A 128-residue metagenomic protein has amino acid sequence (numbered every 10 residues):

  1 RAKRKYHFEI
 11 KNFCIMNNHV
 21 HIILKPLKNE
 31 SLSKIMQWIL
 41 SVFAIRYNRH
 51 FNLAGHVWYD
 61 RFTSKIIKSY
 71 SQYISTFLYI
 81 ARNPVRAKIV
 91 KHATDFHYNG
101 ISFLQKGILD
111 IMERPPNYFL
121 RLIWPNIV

Functional and structural regions predicted by a protein language model:
R1-M16, P26-V128: Short Pro-Cys-Gly-centered "Cys-loop" motif that presents a nucleophilic cysteine in a tight turn
H19-H21: Histidine-centered active-site/metal-ligand motif
